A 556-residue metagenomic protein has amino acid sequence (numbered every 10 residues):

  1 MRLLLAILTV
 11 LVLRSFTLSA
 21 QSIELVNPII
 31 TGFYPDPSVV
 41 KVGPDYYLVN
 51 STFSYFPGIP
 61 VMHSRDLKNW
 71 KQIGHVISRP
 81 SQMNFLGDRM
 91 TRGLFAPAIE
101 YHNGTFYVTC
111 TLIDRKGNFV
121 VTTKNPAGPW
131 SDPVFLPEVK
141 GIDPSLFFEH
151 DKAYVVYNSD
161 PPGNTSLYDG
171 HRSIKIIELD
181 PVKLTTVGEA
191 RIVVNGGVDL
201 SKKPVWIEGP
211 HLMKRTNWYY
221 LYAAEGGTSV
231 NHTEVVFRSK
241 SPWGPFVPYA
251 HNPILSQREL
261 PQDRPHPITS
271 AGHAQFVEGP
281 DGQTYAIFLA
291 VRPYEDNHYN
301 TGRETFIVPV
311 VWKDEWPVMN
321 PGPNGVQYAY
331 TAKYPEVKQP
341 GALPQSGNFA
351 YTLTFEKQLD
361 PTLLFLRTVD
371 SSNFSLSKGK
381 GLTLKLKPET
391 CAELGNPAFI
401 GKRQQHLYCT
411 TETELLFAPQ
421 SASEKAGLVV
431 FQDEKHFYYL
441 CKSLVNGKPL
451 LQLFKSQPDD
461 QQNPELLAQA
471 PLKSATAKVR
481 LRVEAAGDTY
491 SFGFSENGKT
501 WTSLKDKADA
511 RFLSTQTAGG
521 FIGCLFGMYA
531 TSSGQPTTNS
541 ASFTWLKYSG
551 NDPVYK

Functional and structural regions predicted by a protein language model:
M1-S22: Bacterial Sec-dependent N-terminal signal peptides
A20-K556: Carbohydrate-active catalytic/glycan-binding domains of CAZyme proteins, especially the secreted or lumenal ectodomains
